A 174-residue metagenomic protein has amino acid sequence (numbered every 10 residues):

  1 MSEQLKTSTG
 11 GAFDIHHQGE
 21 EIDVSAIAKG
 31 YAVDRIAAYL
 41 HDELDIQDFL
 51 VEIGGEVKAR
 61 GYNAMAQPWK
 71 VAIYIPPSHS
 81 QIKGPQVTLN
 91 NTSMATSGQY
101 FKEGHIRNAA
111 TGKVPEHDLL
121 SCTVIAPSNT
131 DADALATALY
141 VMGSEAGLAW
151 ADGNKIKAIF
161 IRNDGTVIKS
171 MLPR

Functional and structural regions predicted by a protein language model:
M1-R174: Mature catalytic core of soluble alpha/beta enzymes
